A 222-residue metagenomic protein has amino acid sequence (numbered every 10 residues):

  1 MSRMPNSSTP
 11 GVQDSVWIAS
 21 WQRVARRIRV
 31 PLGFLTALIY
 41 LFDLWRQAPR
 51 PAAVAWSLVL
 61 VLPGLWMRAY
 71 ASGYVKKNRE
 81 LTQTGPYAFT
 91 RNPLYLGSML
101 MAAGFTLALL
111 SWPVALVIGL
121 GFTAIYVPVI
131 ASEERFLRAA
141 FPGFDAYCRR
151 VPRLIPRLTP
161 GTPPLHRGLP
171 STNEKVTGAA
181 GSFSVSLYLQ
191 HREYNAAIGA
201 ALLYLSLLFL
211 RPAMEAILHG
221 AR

Functional and structural regions predicted by a protein language model:
M1-T84, M99-R222: Membrane-anchoring alpha-helices and their flanking helix-loop junctions
Y87-A88, N92-M99: Glycine-rich acyl-CoA binding loop
